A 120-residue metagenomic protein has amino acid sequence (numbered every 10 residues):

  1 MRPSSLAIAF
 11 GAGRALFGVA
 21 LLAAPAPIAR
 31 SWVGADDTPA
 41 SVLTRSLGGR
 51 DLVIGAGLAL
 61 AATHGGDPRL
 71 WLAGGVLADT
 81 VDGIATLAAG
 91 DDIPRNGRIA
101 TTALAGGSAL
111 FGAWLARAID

Functional and structural regions predicted by a protein language model:
M1-D120: Short amphipathic, positively biased membrane-proximal segments that drive organelle/inner-membrane targeting
